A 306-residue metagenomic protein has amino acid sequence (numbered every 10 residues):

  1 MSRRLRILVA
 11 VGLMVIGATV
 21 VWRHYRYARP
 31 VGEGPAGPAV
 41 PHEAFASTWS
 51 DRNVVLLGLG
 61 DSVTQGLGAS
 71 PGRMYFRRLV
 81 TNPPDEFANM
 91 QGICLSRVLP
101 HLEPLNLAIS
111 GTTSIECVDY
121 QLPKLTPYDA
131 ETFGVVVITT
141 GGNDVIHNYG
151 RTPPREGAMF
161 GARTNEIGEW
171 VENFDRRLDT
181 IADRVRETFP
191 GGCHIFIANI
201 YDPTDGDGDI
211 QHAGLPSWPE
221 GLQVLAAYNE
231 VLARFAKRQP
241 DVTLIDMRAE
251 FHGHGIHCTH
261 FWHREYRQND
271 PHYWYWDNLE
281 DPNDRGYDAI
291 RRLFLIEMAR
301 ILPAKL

Functional and structural regions predicted by a protein language model:
M1-L59, V63-P84, S96-V98, E131 (+2 more regions): N-terminal secretory targeting modules
S2-R6, L122-L279, D284, D288 (+1 more regions): Alpha-helical cap/lid subdomain in secreted, periplasmic, or secretory-pathway luminal O-acyl-processing enzymes
R52, P100-E103, G191, P240: Residue-level signal for beta-strand positions within conserved beta-sheet cores that form or flank
G60, A108, I138-T140: Short beta-strand segments
S62, S110, N199-Y201: Residue-level signal for short, function-critical loop segments
Q65-Y128: N-terminal carbohydrate-binding/catalytic regions of secreted carbohydrate-active enzymes
